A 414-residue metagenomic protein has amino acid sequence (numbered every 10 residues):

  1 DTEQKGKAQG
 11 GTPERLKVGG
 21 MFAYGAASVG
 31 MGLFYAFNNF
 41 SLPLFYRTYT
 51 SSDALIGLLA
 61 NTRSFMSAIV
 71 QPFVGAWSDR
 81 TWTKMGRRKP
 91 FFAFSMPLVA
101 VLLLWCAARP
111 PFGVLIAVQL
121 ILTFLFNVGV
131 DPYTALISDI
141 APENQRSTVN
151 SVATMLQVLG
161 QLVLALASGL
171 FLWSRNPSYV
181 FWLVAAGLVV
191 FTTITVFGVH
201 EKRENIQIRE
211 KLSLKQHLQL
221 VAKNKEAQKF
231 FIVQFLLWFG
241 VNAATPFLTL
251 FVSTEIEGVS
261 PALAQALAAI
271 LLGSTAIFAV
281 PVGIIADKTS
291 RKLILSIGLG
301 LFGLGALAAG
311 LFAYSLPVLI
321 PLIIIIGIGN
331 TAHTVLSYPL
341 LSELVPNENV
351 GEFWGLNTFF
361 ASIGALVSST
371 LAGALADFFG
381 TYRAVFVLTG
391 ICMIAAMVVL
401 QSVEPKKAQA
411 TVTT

Functional and structural regions predicted by a protein language model:
Q4-V18, K202-I232: Juxtamembrane intracellular "pre-TM" segments in multi-pass secondary transporters
G6-S64, Q228-V233, L237-E257: Helix-loop boundary and gating motifs at the non-cytosolic
S67, S147-G169, T358-S369: Glycine-rich segments within core transmembrane alpha-helices of 12-TM secondary carriers
Q71-M85, F278-S290, A376-D377: Helix-to-loop junctions at the C-terminal end of transmembrane segments in multipass secondary transporters
R80-S95, K288-L299: Cytoplasmic membrane-interface "Motif A"-like loop-to-helix N-cap segments of 12-TM Major Facilitator Superfamily
R87, L170-A186, A374-M393: A membrane-interface helix-boundary motif in multi-pass transporters
A93-P110, G300-Y314: C-terminal ends and interior cores of transmembrane alpha-helices in multi-pass membrane transporters/permeases
V128-A141, A332-P346: Intracellular juxtamembrane helix-capping segments at the cytosolic ends of symmetry-related transmembrane helices
